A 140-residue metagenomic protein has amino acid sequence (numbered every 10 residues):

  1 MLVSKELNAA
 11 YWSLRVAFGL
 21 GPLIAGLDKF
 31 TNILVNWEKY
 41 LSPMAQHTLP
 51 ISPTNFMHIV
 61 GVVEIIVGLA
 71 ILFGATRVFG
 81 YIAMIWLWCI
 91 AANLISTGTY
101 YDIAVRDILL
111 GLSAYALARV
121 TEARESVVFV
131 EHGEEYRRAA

Functional and structural regions predicted by a protein language model:
M1-V35, P50-V62, I66, L72-A140: Extended, low-polarity transmembrane helix blocks
E38-S52: Perimembrane loop-to-helix junctions flanking transmembrane segments
